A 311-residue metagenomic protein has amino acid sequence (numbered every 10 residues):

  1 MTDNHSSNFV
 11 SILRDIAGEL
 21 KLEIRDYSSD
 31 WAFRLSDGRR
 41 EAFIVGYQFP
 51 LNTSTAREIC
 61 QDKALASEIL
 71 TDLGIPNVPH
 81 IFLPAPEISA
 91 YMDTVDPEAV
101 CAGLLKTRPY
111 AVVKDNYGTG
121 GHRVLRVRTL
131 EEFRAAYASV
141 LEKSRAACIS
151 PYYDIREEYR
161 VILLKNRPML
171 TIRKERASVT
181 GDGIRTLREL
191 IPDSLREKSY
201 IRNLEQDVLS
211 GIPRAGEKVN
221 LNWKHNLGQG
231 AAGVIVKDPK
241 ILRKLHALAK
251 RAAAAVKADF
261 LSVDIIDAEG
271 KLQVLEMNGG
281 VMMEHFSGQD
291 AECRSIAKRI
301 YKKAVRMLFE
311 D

Functional and structural regions predicted by a protein language model:
M1-E68, D72, S89-V95: ATP-binding N-terminal substructure of ATP-dependent carboxylate-amine bond-forming enzymes
D26, A147-P151, Y159, A258-G270: A short glycine-rich, hydrophobically flanked beta-strand micro-motif that places a catalytic Asp/Glu for divalent metal
D30-A32, P84-A85, D154, D267: Conserved beta-strand edge residues that scaffold enzyme active sites
F33-V45, R160-L164, P168-L170, K271-H285: A short beta-strand motif that forms the metal-chelation/ATP-contact edge of phosphoryl-transfer active sites
G46, A56-K198, R243: Active-site nucleotide/adenylate-binding loops and adjacent lid/helix of ATP-dependent enzymes
T186-G233: Extended, charge-rich helix/loop segments that form flexible, surface "patches" used to engage negatively charged
N226-K244, A254-F260, I266-D311: C-terminal active-site "lid" helix and adjoining low-complexity regulatory extension at the edge of ATP-using catalytic
H246-K250: Short amphipathic alpha-helical segments
